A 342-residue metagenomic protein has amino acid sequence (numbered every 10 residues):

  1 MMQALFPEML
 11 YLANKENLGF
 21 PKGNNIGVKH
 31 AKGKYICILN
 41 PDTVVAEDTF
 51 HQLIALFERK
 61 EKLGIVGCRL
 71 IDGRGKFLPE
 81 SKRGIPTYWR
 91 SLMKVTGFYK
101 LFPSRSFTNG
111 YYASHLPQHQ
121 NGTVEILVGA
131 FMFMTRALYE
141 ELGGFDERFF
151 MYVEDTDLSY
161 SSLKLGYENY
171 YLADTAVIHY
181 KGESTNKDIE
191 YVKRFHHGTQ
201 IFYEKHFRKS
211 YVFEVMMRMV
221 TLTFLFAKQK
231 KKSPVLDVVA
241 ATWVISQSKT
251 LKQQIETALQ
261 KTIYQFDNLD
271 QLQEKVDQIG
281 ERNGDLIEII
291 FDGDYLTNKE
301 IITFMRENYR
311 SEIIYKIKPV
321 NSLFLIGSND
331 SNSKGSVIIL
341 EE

Functional and structural regions predicted by a protein language model:
M1-E16, I26: Acidic donor-binding segment of Leloir-type glycosyltransferases
I36: Short aromatic/hydrophobic "clamp" motif used to bind/position activated sugar donors
N40-V44, G293-D294: The conserved acidic donor/metal-binding loop of glycosyltransferases
V44-E80: Conserved donor NDP-sugar-binding/catalytic core segment of glycosyltransferases
I85-V124: Short, flexible, basic/aromatic active-site loop/helix in glycosyltransferases
P117-H119, E125-A176, F304-M305: A short, conserved alpha-helix in the catalytic core of glycosyltransferases
Y160-V235: Active-site-adjacent helix/loop segment of glycosyltransferases that harbors family-specific signature motifs
V239-S331: A solvent-exposed beta-alpha-beta segment
